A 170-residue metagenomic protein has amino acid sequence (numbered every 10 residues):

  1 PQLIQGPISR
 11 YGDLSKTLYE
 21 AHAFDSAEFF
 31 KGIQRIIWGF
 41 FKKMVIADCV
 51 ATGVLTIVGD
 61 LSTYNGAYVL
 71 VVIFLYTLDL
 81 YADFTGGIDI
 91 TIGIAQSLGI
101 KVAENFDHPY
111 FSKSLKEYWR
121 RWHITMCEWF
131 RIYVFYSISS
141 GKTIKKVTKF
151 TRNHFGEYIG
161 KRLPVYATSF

Functional and structural regions predicted by a protein language model:
P1-F170: Membrane-embedded transmembrane alpha-helical bundles that form the catalytic cores of multi-pass lipid-modifying
